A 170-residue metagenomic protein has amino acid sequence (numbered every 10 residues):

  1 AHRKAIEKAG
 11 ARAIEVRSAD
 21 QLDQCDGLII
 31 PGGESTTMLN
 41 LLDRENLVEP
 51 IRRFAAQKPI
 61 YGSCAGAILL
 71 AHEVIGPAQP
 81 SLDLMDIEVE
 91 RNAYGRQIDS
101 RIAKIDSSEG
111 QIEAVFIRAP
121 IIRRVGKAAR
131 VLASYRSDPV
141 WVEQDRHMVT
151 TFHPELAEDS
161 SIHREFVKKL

Functional and structural regions predicted by a protein language model:
A1-R44, R52-R53, S160-R164, K168-L170: N-terminal beta1-alpha1 cap of cysteine-dependent amidohydrolase-like domains
A9, C25, Q57-K58, M85 (+1 more regions): Structured helix-beta-strand junction loops
A13-I14, I60, H147: Hydrophobic anchor at the start of a short beta-strand that flanks the dinucleotide cofactor-binding loop
I14-R17, N46-E49, I102, Y135-D138: A generic local structural motif
Q21-C25, A55, V125, E143-Q144: Flexible, charged surface loops at secondary-structure boundaries
I30, G62, T150: Redox-cofactor binding/interface segments in oxidoreductases and associated redox assembly factors
E34-D106: Cysteine-nucleophile active-site neighborhood
R91-L170: Amide-donor transfer/coupling interface in amidating biosynthetic enzymes
